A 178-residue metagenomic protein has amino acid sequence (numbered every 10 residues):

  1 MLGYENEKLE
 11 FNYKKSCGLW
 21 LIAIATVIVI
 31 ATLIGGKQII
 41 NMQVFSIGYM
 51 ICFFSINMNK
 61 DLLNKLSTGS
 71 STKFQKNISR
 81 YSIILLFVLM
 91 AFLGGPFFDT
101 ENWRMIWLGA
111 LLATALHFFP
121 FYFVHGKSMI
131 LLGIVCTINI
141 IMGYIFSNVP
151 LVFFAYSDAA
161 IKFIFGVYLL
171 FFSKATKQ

Functional and structural regions predicted by a protein language model:
M1-E10: Short, Lys/Arg-rich, polar N-terminal cytosolic tail immediately upstream of the first transmembrane signal-anchor
F11-L33: The first (N-terminal) embedded transmembrane alpha-helix
W20-T26, S82-G94, L132-I138, D158-K162: Core segments of transmembrane alpha-helices that mediate helix-helix packing or line hydrophobic substrate/ligand
V27-S79: Selected alpha-helical membrane-embedding segments in polytopic membrane proteins
I47-N57, G109-P120, A159-L170: Alpha-helical transmembrane segments and their membrane-interface exit regions
L66-E101: Helix-adjacent hinge/juxtasegments
A91-I138: Membrane-proximal helix-loop-helix units in multi-pass membrane proteins
L132-Q178: Terminal transmembrane helical module of multi-pass membrane proteins
